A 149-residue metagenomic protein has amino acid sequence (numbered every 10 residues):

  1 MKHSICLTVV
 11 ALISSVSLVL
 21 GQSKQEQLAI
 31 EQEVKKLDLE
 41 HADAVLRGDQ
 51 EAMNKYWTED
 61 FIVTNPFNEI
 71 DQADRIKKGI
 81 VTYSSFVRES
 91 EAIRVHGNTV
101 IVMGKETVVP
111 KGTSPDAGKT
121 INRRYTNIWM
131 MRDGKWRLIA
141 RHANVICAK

Functional and structural regions predicted by a protein language model:
M1-I5: Positively charged n-region of N-terminal signal peptides that target proteins for export
L7-S17: Bacterial N-terminal signal peptides
Q22-K149: A beta-strand edge to alpha-helix "cap/lid" segment located at domain peripheries
